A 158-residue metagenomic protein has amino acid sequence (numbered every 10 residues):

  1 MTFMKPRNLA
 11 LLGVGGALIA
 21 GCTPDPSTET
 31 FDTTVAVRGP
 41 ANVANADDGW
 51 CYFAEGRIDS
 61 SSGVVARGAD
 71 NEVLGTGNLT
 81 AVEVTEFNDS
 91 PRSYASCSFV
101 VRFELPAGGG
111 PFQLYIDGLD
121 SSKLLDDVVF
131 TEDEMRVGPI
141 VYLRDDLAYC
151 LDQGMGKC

Functional and structural regions predicted by a protein language model:
T2-A10: Bacterial N-terminal signal peptides that target proteins for export
L18-G21: C-terminal motif of bacterial Sec signal peptides marking the signal peptidase cleavage site
T23-D25: Bacterial signal peptide processing site
S27-E72: Short, surface-exposed binding/anchoring microloops in extracellular/periplasmic proteins
G75-S93, D127-F130: Solvent-exposed serine/threonine-rich low-complexity stretches and specific carbohydrate-binding patches
P91-Q113: Short Pro-Gly-centered beta-turn/loop motif in secreted/extracellular proteins
G118-D126: Short acidic/polar inter-strand loop motif in beta-rich domains
L125-C158: Extracellular beta-sheet/turn segments enriched in Thr/Pro/Gly and aliphatic residues
